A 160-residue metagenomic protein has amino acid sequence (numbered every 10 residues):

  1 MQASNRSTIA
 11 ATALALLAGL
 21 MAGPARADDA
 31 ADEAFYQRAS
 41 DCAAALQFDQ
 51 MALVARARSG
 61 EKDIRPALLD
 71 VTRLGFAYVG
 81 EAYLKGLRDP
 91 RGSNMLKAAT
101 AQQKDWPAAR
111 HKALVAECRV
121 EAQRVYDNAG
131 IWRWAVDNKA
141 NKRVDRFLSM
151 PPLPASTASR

Functional and structural regions predicted by a protein language model:
Q2-T12: Bacterial N-terminal signal peptides that target proteins for export
A11-L20: Bacterial N-terminal signal peptides
A13, D49-Q50, V125: Generic hydrophobic alpha-helical segments
M21-A30: Sec/Tat signal peptide C-region and signal peptidase I cleavage site
A31-R88: Short N-proximal segments of mature Sec-exported proteins
L68-R160: Compact alpha-helical subdomains of small soluble proteins
